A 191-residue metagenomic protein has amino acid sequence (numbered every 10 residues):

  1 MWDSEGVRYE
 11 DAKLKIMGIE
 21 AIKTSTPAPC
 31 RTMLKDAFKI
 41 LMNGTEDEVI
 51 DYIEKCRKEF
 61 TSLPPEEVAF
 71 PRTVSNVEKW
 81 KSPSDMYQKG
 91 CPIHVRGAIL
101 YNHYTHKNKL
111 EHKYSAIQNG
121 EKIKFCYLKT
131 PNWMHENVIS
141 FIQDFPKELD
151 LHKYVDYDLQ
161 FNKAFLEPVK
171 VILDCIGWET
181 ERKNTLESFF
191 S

Functional and structural regions predicted by a protein language model:
M1-S191: DNA-dependent DNA polymerase catalytic subunits
